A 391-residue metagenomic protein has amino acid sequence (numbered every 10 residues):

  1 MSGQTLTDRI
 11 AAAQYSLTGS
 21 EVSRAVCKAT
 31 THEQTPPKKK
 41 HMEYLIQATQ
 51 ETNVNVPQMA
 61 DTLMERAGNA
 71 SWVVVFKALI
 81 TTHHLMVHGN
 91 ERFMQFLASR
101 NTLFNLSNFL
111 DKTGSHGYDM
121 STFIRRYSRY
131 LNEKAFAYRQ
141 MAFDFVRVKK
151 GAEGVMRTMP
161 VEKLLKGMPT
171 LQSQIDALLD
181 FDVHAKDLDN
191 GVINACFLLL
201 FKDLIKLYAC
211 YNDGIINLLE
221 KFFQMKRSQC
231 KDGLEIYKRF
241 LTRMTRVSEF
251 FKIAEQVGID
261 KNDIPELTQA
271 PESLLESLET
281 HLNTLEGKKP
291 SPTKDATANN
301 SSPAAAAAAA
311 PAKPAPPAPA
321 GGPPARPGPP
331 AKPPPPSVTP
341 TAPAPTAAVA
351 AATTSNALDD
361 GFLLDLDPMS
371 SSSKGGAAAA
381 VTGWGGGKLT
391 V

Functional and structural regions predicted by a protein language model:
M1-A185: N-terminal low-complexity tails and the immediately adjacent first alpha-helix of the next domain/coiled-coil
M1-T52, V192, C210, G214 (+2 more regions): Eukaryotic trafficking/adaptor scaffold IDRs
I124-I264: Extended, charged alpha-helical interaction scaffolds
